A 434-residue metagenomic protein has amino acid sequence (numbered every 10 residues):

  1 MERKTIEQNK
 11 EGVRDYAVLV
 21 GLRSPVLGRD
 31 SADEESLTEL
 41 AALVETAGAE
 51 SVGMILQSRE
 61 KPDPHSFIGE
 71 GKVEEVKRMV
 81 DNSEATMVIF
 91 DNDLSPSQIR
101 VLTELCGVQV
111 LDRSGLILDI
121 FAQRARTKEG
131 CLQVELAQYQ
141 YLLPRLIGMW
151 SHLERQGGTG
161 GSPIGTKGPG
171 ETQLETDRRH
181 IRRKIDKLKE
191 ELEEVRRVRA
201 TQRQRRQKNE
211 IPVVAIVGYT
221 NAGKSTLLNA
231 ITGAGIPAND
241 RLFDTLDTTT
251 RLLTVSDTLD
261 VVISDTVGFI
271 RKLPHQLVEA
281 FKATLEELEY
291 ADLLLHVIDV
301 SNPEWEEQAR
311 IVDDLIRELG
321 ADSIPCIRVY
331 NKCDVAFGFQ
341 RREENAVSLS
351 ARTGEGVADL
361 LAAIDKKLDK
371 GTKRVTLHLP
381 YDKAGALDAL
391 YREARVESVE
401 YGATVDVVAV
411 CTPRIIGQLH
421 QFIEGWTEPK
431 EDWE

Functional and structural regions predicted by a protein language model:
M1-L118, T427-P429, E434: N-terminal accessory targeting/assembly segments
M1-L19, G28, A41, I147-A222 (+4 more regions): C-terminal-of-GTPase-core extension/linker across diverse P-loop GTPases
E2-T5, R197-R199, R206-P212, A230-V262 (+3 more regions): Switch I (effector-binding) loop of TRAFAC-class P-loop GTPase G-domains
L19-R23, M54-Q57, I89-D91, H296-D299 (+3 more regions): Conserved beta-strand segments of the P-loop GTPase G domain that flank and frequently precede/overlap
V26-A32, P62-S66, R124-C131, Q173 (+4 more regions): Flexible beta-alpha connector loops of hexameric P-loop NTPases
E35-E45, V73, K77-N82, N92-V108 (+2 more regions): Conserved C-terminal guanine-recognition region of P-loop GTPase G domains, centered on the G4
G115-A137: Short alpha-helix plus adjacent loop in nuclease-associated cores
